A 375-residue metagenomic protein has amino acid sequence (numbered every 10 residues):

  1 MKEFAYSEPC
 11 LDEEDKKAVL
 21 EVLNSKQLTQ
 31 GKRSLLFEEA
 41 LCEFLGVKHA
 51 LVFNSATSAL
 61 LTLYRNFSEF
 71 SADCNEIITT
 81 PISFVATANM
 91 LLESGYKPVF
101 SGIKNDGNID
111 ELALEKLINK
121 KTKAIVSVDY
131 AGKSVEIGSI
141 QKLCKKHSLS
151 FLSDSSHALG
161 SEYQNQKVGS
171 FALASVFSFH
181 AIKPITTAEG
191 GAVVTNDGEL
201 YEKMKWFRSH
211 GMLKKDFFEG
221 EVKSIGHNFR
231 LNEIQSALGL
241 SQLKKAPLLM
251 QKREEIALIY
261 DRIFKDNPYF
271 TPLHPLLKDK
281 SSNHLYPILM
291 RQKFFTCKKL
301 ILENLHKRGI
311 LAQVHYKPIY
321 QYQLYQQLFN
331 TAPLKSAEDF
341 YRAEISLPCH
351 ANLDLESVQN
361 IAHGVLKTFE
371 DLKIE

Functional and structural regions predicted by a protein language model:
M1-Q27, K32, P348: N-terminal "arm"/small-domain region of PLP-dependent enzymes with the aminotransferase-like
D12, T80, R253: Pyridoxal 5′-phosphate
Q27-E76, M90-E93, F100, Q166: Phosphate-binding glycine-rich loop
L35-A40, F44-L51, L112, A124-V128 (+4 more regions): PLP-dependent aminotransferase class I/II
L61-I118, A124: Conserved PLP-anchoring active-site segment centered on the Schiff-base-forming lysine
S94, K146-H147, R308: Helix C-cap/helix->beta junction micro-motif
N105-T187, A192-V194, G198-E199: Active-site phosphate-binding strand-loop segment of PLP-dependent enzymes
